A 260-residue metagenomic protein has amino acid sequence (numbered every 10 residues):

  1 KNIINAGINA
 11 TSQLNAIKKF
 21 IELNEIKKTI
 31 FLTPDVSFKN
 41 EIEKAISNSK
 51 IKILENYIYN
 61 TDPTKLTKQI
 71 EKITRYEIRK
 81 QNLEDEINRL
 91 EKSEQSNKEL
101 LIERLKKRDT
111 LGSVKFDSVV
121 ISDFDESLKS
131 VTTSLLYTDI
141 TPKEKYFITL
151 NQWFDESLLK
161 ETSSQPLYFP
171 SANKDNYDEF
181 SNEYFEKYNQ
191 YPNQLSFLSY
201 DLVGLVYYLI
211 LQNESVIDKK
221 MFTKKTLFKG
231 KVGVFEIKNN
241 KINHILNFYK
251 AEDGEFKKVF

Functional and structural regions predicted by a protein language model:
K1-F260: Extracytosolic ligand-binding ectodomains
